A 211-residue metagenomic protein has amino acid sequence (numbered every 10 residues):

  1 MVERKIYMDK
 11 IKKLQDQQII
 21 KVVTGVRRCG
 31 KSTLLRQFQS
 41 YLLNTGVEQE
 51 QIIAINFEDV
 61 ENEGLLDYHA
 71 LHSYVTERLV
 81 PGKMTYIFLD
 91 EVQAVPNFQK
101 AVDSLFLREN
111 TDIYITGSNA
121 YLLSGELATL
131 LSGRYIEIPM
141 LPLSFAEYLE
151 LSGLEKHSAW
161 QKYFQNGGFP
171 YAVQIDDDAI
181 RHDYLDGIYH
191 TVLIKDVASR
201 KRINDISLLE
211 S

Functional and structural regions predicted by a protein language model:
V2-Q18: Pre-Walker A adenine-sensing motif
V23: Hydrophobic anchor at the beta1->P-loop junction of P-loop NTPases
K31: Conserved lysine of the Walker
L34, F38: Hydrophobic positions on the alpha1 helix immediately C-terminal to the Walker A/P-loop
I53-T85: Short glycine-rich substrate-engagement loop in P-loop NTPases that contacts/grips substrate
D112-S118, P139, Y148: Structural recognition of the conserved hydrophobic beta-strand(s) that form the central parallel beta-sheet of P-loop
Y121-E137, L151-G153: Short regulatory helix/loop adjacent to the ATP-binding pocket of P-loop NTPases
F145-S211: Interdomain hinge/linker elements that couple catalytic modules in large macromolecular machines
